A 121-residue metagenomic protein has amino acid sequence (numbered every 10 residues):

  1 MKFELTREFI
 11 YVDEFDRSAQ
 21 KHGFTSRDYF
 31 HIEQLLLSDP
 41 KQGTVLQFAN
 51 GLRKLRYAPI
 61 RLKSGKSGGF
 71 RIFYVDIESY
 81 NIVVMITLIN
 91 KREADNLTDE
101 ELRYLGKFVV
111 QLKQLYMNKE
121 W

Functional and structural regions predicted by a protein language model:
M1-D28: Arg/Lys-rich, positively charged N-terminal/basic patches that mediate binding to nucleic acids
M1-E4, Q42, L52, P59 (+2 more regions): Charge-dense, helix-prone N-terminal extensions
L5, Y11, F30-H31, G51 (+4 more regions): Sequence/structural signature of beta-propeller domains
E14, G23-T44: Compact soluble domain cores
R17-S18, R27, K54, N118-W121: Localized chelating/binding microdomains that coordinate divalent metal ions or stabilize phosphate-bearing
G43-L88, E93: Basic/aromatic recognition patch in beta-strand/loop cores that engages polyanionic ligands
V75-W121: Enriched for short, Lys/Arg-rich terminal
